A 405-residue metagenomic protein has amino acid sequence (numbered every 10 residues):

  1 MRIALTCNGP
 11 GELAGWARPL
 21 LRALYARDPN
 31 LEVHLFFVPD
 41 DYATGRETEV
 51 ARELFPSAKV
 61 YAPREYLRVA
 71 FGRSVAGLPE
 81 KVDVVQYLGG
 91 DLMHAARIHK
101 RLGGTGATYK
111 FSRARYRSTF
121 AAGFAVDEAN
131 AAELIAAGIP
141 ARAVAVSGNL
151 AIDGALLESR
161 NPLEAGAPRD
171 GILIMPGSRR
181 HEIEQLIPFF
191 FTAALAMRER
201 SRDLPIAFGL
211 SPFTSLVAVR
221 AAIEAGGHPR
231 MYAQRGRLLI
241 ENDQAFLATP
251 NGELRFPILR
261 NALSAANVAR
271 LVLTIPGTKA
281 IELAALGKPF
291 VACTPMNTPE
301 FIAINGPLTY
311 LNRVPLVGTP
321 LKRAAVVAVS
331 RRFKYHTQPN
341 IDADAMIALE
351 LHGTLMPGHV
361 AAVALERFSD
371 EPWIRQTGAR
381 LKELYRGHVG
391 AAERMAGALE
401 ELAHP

Functional and structural regions predicted by a protein language model:
M1-P405: Nucleotide-activated sugar donor-binding and catalytic core shared by glycosyltransferases and related lipid-linked
